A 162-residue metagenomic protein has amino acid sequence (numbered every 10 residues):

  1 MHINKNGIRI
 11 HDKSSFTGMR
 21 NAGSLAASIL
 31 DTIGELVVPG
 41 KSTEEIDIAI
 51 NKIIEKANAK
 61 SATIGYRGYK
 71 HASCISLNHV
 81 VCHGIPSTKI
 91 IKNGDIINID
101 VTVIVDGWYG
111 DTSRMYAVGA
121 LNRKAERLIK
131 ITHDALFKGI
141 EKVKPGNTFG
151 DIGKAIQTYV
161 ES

Functional and structural regions predicted by a protein language model:
M1-S162: Active-site neighborhoods and metal-handling regions in enzymes and metal-associated proteins
